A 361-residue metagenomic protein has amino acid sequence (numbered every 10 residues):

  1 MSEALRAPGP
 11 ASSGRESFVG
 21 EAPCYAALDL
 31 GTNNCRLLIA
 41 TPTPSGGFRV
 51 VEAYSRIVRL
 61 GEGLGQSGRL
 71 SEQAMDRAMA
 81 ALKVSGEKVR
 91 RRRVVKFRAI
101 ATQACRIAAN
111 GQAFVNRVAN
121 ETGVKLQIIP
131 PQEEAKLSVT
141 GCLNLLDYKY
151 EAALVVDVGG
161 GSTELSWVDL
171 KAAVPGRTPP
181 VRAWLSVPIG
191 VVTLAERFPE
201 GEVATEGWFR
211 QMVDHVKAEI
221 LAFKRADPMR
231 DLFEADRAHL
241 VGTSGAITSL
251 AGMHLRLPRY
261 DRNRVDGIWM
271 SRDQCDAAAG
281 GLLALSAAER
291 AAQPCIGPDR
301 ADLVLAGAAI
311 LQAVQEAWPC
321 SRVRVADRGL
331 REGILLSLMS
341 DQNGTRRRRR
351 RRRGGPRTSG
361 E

Functional and structural regions predicted by a protein language model:
M1-C24, L28: Non-catalytic pre-domain segments flanking phosphatase-related domains
G20-R49: N-terminal basic/disordered segments at the start of proteins
A22-Y25, G63-R92, A104-N116, N120-A152 (+2 more regions): Helical "lid/coupling" subdomains associated with nucleotide-phosphate turnover
T32-N34, T102, C142, G159-L165 (+1 more regions): Ser/Thr-glycine-rich phosphate-binding loops at phosphate-binding pockets of nucleotides, nucleotide cofactors
N33, V95, S321: Short acidic/polar active-site loop segments enriched in Thr and Asp
C35-A40, T163-V168, I334-L335: Short beta-strand scaffold segments in enzyme catalytic cores
F48-V58, R182-V191: Short coil-to-beta-strand
K96-A101: Short beta-strand segments at enzyme active-site cores
